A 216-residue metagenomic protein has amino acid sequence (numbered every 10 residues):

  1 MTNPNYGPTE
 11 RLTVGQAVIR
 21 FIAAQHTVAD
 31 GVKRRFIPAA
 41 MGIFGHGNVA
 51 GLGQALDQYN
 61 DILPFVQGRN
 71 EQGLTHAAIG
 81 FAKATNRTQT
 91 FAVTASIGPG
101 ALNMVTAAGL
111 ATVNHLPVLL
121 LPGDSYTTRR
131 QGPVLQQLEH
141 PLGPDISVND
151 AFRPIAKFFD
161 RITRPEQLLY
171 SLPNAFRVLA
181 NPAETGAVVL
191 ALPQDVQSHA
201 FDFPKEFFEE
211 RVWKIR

Functional and structural regions predicted by a protein language model:
T2-R216: N-terminal alpha/beta PP-like core and its mobile active-site loop of ThDP/TPP-dependent enzymes
